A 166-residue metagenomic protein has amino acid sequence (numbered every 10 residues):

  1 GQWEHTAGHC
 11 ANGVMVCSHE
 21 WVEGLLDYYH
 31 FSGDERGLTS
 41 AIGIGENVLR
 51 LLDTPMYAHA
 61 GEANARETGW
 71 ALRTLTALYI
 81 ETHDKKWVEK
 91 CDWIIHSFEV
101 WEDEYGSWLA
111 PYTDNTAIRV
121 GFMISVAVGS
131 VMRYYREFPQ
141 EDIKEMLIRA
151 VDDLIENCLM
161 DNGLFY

Functional and structural regions predicted by a protein language model:
G1-L164: Catalytic cores of extracellular degradative/oxidative enzymes
